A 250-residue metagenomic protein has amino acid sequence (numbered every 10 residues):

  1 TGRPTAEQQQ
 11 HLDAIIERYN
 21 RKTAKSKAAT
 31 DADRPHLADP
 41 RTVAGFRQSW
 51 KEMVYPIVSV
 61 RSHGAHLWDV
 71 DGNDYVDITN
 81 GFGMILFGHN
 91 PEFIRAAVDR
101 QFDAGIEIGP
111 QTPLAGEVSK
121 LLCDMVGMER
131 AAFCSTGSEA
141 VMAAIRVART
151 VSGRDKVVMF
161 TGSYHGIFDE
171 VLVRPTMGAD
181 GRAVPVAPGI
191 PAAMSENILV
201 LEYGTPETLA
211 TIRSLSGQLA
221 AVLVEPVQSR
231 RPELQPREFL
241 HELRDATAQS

Functional and structural regions predicted by a protein language model:
T1-Q10, I16, W68, D74-R154: Glycine-rich loop-to-alpha-helix module at the N-terminal edge of alpha/beta enzyme cores
Q9-S62, A248: Active-site-adjacent loop/helix segments that line or gate small-molecule/cofactor pockets in enzymes
Y55, S62-G64, D71, F82: Short loop/turn microsegments at loop-to-beta-strand junctions
V70-D71, E196: Short, ordered coil/turn segments that flank beta-strands lining enzyme active or ligand-binding pockets
V76-T79, A221-Q228: Short beta-strands and strand-loop turn motifs
I85, F93, E117-A221: PLP-dependent aspartate aminotransferase-fold enzymes
I85, Q228-P232: Conserved beta-strand/loop elements of the cytosolic catalytic core of P-type E1-E2 ATPases, chiefly in the P-domain
Q218, E233-S250: Catalytic PLP-binding core of fold-type I/II PLP enzymes
